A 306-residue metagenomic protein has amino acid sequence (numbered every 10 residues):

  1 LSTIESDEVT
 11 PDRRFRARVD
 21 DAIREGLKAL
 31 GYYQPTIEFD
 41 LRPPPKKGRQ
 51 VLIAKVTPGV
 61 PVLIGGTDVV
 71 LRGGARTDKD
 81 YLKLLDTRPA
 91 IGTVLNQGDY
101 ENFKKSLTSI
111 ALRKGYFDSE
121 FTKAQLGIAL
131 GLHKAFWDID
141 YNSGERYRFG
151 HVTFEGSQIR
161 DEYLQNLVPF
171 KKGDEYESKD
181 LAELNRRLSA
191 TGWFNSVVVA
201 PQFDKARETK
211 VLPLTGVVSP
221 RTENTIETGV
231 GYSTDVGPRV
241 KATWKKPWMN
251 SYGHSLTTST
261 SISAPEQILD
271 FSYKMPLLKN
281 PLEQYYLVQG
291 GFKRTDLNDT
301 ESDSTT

Functional and structural regions predicted by a protein language model:
L1-T191, N195-L214, V218-E223, G237-R239: Interaction-mediating elements
G74-D80, E177-T306: Gram-negative/organellar outer-membrane beta-barrel architecture
